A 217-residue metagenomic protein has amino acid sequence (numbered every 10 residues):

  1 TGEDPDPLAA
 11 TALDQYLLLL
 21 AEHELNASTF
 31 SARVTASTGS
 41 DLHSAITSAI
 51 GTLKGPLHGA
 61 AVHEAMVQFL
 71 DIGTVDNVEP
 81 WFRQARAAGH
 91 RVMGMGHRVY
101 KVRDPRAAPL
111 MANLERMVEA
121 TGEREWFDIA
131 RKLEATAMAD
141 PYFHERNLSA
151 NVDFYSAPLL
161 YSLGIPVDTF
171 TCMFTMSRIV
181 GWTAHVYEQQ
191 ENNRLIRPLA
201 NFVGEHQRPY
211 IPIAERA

Functional and structural regions predicted by a protein language model:
T1-A217: Non-transmembrane, aqueous-exposed alpha-helical and coiled segments at domain scale
